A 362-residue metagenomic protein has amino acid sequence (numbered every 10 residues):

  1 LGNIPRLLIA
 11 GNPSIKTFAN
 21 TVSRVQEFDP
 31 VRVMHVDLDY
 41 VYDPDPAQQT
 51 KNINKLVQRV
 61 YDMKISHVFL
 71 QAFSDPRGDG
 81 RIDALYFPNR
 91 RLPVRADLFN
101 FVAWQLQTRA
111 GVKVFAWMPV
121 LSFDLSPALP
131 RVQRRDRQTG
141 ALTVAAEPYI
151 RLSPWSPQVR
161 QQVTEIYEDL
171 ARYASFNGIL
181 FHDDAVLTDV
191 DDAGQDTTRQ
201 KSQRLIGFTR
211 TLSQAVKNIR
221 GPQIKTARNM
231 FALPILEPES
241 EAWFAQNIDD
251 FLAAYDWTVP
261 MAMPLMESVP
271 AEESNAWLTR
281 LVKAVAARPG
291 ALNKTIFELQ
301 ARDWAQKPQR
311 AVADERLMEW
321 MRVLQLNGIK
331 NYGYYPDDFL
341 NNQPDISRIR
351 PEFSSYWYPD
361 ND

Functional and structural regions predicted by a protein language model:
V25-T50, A103-W104, V114-D169, A174 (+1 more regions): Active-site-adjacent "subsite" loops/lids of carbohydrate-active enzymes
K51-G78, Y173-G178, F251-V259, L324-Y332: Catalytic domains of carbohydrate-active enzymes, especially glycoside hydrolases
N54-V57, Y61, S74-P119, A193-G221 (+1 more regions): Aromatic-lined substrate-binding rim segments of carbohydrate-active enzymes
L56-M63, Q105-Q107, P148-D183, N247-F251 (+1 more regions): An active-site-proximal structural segment forming one wall of the substrate-binding cleft that immediately precedes
R81-L92, S122-E147, D184, D189-R199: Aromatic- and acidic-residue-enriched segments that line the glycan-binding/catalytic groove of carbohydrate-active
K113-L125, L180-D184, K201-F244, L292-W304 (+1 more regions): Aromatic-lined carbohydrate-recognition surfaces of secreted/lumenal glycan-active proteins
D189, K225-P264, P308-V312: Substrate-binding cleft/loops of secretory-pathway carbohydrate-active enzymes
Y255-S274, L278, A284, A291-D362: Substrate-binding cleft of secreted/luminal carbohydrate-active enzymes
